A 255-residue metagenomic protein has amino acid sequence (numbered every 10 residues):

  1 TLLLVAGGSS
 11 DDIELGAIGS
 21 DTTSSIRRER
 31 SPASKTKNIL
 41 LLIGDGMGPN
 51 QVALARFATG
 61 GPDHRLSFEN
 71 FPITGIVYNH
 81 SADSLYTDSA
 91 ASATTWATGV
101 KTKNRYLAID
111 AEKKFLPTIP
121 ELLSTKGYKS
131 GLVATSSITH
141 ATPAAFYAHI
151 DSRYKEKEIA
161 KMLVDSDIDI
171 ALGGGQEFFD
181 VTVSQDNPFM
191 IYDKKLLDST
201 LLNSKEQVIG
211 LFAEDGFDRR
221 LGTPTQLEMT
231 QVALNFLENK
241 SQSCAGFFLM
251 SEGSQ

Functional and structural regions predicted by a protein language model:
T1-L3: Hydrophobic membrane-insertion alpha-helices, especially the h-region of bacterial N-terminal signal peptides
G7-S9: N-terminal Sec signal peptide cleavage junction
D12-Q207, E214: N-terminal catalytic scaffold of extracellular/periplasmic and nuclease hydrolases that process anionic headgroups
L196-Q255: Anion-binding catalytic surfaces of enzymes that hydrolyze or transfer phosphate/sulfate esters
